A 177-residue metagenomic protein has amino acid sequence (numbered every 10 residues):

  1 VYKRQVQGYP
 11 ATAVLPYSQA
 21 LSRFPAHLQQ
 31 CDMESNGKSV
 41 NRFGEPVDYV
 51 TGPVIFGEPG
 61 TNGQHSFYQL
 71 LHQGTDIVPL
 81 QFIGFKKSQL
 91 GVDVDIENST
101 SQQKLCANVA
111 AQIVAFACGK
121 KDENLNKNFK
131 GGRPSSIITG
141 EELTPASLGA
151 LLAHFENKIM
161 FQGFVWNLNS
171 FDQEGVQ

Functional and structural regions predicted by a protein language model:
K3-Q177: A SIS-like phosphosugar-recognition module
